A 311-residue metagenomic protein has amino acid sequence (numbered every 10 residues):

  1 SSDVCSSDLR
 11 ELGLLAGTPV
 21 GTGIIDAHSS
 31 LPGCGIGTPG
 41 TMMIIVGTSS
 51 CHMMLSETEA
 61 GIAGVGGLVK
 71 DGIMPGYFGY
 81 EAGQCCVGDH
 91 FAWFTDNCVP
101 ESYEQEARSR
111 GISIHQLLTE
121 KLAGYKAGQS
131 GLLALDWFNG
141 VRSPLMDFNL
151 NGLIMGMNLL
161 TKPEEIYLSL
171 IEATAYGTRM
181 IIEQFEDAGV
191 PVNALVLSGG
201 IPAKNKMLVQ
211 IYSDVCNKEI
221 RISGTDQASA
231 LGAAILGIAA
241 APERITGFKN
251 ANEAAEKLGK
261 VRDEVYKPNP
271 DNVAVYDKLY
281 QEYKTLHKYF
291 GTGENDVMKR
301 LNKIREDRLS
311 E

Functional and structural regions predicted by a protein language model:
S1-S2, S7, T22, M54-E311: Glycine/Thr-rich phosphate-binding loops that ligate phosphate moieties of nucleotide and other phosphorylated ligands
D8-L14, I24-T41: Conserved phosphate-binding catalytic cores of ATP/NTP-utilizing and phosphoryl-transfer enzymes
A16-V20: The feature identifies polytopic integral membrane transport proteins across all domains of life
S29-G33, S50-M54, A134: Short beta-strand scaffold segments in enzyme catalytic cores
T38, S50-H52, A203: Glycine-rich nucleotide phosphate-binding loop and flanking beta-alpha elements of Rossmann-like dinucleotide-binding
I44: Conserved active-site beta-strand element of glycosyltransferases/polysaccharide synthases
